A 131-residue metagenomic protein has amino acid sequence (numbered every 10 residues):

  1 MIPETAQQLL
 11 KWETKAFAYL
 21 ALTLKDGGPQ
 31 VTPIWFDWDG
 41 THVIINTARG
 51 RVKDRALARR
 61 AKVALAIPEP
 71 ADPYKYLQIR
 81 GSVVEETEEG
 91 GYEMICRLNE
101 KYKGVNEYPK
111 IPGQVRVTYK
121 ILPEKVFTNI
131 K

Functional and structural regions predicted by a protein language model:
M1-A18: Extreme N-terminal tail/first-helix region
I2, K75-K131: Charged, gly/pro-rich active-site loop segments
L10-W12, A56-L57, L98, I121: A generic structural signal for nonpolar/aromatic side chains embedded in well-ordered alpha-helices
K15-R49, L57, V63-I67, Q78: Short beta-strand segments
D26-G28, E69-P73, I111-G113: A short beta-turn/loop motif at secondary-structure boundaries
D39, A48, P68, V84-E86 (+1 more regions): Solvent-exposed residues in well-ordered beta-strands and their adjoining turns, especially edge/terminal strands
R51-K53, D72: Short, surface-exposed beta-strand-loop junctions and turns on beta-sheet-rich folds
